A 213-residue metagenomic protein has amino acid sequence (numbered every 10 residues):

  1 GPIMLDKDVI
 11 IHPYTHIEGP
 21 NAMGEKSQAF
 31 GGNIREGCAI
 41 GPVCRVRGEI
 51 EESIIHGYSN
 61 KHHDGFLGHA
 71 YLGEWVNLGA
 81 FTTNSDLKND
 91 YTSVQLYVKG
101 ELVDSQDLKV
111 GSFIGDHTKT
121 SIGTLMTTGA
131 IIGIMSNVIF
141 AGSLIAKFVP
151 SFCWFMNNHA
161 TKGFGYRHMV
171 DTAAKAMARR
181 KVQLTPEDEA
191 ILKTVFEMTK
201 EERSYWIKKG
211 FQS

Functional and structural regions predicted by a protein language model:
G1-I17, A22: Extended, small-residue-rich solenoid/repeat segments and analogous flexible loops that form exposed scaffolds
F30-G32, V43-G210: Glycine-rich hexapeptide-repeat left-handed beta-helix
E36: Donor nucleotide-sugar binding loop of glycosyltransferases
